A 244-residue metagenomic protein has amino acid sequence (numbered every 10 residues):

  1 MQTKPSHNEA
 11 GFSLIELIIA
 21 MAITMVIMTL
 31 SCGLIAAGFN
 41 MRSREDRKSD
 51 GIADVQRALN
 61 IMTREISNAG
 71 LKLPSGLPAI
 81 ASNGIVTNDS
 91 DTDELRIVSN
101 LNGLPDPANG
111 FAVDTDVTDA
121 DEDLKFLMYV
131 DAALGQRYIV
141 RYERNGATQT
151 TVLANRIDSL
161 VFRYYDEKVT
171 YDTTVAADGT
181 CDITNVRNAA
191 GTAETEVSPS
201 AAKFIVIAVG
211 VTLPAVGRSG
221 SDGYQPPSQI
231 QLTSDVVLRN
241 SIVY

Functional and structural regions predicted by a protein language model:
Q2-K4, N8-L71, V243: Aliphatic-rich helix starts adjacent to a transmembrane/signal segment
N40, R47, L101, A147 (+1 more regions): Short linear sequence signals and composition-biased patches located at protein termini or domain-edge surfaces
S43, I66-V98: Short, glycine/small-hydrophobic-rich surface segments
D89-I97, G135-V140, K203-V206: Short, hydrophobic/aromatic-rich segments at coil-to-beta transitions
S90, P105-A120, Y171, G179-C181: Acidic, glycine-anchored loop motifs typical of Ca2+
L95-N102, D114-D116, V140-R144, V209-V211: Short beta-strand segments that buttress and anchor functional surface loops
D121-V130, S234: Hydrophobic/aromatic beta-strand elements that line small-molecule binding cavities or substrate pockets in beta-rich
L127-R144, T170-T180: Short, well-ordered strand-loop elements centered on a beta-strand within folded domains, enriched for acidic residues
